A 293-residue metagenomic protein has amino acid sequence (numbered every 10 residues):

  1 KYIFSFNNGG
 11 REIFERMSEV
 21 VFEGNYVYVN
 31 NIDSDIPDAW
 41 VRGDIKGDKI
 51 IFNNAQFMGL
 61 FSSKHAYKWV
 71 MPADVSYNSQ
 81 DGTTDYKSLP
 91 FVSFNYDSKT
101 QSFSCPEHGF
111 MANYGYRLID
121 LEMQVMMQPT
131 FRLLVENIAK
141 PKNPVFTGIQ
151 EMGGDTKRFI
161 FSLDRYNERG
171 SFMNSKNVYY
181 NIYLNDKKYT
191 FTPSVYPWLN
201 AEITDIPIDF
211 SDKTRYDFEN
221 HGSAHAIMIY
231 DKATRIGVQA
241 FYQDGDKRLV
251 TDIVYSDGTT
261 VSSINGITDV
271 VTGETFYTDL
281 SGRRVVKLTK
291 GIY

Functional and structural regions predicted by a protein language model:
K1-R16, V29-N31, G148-Q150: Tryptophan-anchored aromatic micro-motifs
R16, P106-Q150, Y255: Edge beta-strand at a domain terminus
V20-V92: Predominantly extracellular/secreted and cell-surface proteins with exposed, flexible low-complexity segments
V135-I149, V250-R284: Residue-level detector of functionally pivotal "anchor" positions at catalytic/ligand-binding pockets or at interdomain
R158-D205, D231: Solvent-exposed loop/turn segments flanking beta-strands in beta-repeat/beta-sandwich domains
S175-N177, I229-R235, K290-I292: Extracellular Ig-like/FN3 beta-sandwich strand-entry sites
E202-K232: Signal that preferentially marks extracellular ectodomain short beta-strand elements of beta-sandwich modules
A224-L249: Beta-strand-rich modules
